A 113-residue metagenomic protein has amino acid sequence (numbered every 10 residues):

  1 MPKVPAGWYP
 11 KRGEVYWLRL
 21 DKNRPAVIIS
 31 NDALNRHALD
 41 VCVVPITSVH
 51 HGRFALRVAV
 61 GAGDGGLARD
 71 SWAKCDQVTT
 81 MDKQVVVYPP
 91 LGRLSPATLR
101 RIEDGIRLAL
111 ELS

Functional and structural regions predicted by a protein language model:
M1-S113: Conserved functional hotspots at enzyme active or ligand-binding sites that engage polyanionic ligands
